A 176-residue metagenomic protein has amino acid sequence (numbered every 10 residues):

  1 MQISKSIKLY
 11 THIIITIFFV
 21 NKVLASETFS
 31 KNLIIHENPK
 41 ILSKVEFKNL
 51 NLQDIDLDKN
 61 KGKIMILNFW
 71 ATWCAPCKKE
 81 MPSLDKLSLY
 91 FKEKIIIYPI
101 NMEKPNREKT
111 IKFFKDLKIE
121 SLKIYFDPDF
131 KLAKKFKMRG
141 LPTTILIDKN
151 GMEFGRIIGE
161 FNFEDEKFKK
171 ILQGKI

Functional and structural regions predicted by a protein language model:
Q2-T11: Bacterial N-terminal signal peptides that target proteins for export
H12-K22: Bacterial N-terminal signal peptides
S26-L57: N-terminal "domain-start" segment that seeds a small globular fold
D56-A75: Short active-site neighborhood of thiol/selenol oxidoreductases, capturing the structured segment around
K61-K63, E93, I119-S121, M138: Active-site acidic short loop of glycosyltransferases
K78-L117, P128-K135: Structural microenvironment flanking redox-active thiols in thiol-disulfide oxidoreductases
D116-E120, D127-I171: Thiol/disulfide oxidoreductase modules built on the thioredoxin-like
